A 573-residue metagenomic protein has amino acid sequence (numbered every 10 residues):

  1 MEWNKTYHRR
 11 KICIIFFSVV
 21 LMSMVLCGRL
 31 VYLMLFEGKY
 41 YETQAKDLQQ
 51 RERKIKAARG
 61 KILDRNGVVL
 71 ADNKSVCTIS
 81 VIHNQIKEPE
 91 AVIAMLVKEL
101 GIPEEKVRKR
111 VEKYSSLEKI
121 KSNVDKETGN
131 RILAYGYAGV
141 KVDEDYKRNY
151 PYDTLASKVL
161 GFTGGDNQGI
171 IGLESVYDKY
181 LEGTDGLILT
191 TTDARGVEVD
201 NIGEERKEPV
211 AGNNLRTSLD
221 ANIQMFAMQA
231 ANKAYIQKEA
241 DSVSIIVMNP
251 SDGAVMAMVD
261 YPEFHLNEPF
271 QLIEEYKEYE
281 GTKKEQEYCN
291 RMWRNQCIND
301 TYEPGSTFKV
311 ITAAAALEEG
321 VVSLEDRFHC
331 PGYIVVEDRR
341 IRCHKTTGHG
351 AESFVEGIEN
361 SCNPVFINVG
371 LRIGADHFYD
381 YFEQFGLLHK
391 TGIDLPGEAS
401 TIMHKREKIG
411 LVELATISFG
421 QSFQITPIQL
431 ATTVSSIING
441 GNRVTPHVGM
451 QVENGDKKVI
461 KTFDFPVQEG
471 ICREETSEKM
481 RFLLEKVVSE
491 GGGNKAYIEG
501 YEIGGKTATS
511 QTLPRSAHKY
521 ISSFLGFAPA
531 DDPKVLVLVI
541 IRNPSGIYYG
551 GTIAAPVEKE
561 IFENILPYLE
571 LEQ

Functional and structural regions predicted by a protein language model:
M1-E275, T301, S323, D376-L388 (+4 more regions): Periplasmic/cell-envelope proteins involved in peptidoglycan metabolism and beta-lactam response
A71, D193-E204, S251-T307, I311-N543 (+2 more regions): Beta-lactam-recognizing serine transpeptidase/beta-lactamase-like catalytic domain environment
